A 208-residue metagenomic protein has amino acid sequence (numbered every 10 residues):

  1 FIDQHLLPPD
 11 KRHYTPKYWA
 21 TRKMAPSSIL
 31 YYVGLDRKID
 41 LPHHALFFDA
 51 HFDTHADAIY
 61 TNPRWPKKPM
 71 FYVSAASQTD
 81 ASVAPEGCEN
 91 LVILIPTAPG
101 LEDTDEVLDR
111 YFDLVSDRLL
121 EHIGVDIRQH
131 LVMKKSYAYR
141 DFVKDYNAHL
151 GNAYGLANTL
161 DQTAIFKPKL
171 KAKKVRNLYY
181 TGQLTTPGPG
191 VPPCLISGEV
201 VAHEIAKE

Functional and structural regions predicted by a protein language model:
F1-A84: Mid-domain catalytic core of redox enzymes that form a hydrophobic substrate pocket/lid adjacent to a catalytic redox
F1-L6, D36, P85-L120: Conserved FAD/dinucleotide-binding core of flavoprotein oxidoreductases
S28, P96-T104, Y180-T186: Glycine- and acidic
V33, I93, L119, L178 (+2 more regions): Hydrophobic, well-ordered secondary-structure elements that form the walls of internal hydrophobic environments
K38-I39, R64-P66, D103-K144: Flavin-binding catalytic cores
K68, Y72, V125-P187: A glycine-rich dinucleotide-binding beta-alpha-beta segment and adjacent secondary-structure elements that constitute
A81-C88, K169-K173: Short glycine/proline-enriched loop/turn "hinge" motifs that connect secondary-structure elements and lie
Q183-A206: A conserved FAD-binding loop/helix module that cradles the flavin
